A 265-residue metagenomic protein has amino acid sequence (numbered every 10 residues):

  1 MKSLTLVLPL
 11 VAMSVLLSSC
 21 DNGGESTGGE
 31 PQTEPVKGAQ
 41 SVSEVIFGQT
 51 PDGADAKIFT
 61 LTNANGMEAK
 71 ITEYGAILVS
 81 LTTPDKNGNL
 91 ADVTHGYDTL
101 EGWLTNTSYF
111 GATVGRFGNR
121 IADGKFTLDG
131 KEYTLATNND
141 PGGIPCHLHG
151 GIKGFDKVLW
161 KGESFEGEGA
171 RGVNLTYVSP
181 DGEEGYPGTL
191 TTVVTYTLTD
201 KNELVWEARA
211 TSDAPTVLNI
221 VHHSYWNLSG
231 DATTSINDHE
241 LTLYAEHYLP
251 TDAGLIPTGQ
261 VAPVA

Functional and structural regions predicted by a protein language model:
M1-L6: Positively charged n-region of N-terminal signal peptides that target proteins for export
V7-L8, S14: Polybasic/polar functional segments that serve as interface/processing modules
A12-M13, N227: Alpha-helical and His/Cys-centered functional microenvironments
L16-S19: C-terminal motif of bacterial Sec signal peptides marking the signal peptidase cleavage site
G23-M67, E73-A265: An exposed, glycine/acidic-rich loop-and-rim segment of catalytic or binding clefts
